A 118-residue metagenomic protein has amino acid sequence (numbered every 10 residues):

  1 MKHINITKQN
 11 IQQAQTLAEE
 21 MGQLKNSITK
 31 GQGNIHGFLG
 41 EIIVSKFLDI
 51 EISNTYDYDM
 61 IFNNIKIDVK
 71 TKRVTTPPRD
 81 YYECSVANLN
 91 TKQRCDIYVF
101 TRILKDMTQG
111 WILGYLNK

Functional and structural regions predicted by a protein language model:
M1-I65, K70-K118: Nucleic-acid endonuclease domains
